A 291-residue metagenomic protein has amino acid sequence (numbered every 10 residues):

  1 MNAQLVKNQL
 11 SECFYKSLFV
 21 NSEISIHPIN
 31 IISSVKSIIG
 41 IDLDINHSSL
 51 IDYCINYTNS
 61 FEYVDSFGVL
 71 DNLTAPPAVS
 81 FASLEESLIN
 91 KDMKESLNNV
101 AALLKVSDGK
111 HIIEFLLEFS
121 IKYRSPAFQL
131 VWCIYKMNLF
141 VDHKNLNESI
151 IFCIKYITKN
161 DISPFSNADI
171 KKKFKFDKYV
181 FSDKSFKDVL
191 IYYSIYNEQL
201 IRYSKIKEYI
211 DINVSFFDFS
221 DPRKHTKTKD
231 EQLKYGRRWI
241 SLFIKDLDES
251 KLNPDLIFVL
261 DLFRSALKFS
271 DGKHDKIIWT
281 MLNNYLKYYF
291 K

Functional and structural regions predicted by a protein language model:
M1-K291: Mature, well-folded catalytic/scaffold domains that follow N-terminal targeting or propeptide regions
